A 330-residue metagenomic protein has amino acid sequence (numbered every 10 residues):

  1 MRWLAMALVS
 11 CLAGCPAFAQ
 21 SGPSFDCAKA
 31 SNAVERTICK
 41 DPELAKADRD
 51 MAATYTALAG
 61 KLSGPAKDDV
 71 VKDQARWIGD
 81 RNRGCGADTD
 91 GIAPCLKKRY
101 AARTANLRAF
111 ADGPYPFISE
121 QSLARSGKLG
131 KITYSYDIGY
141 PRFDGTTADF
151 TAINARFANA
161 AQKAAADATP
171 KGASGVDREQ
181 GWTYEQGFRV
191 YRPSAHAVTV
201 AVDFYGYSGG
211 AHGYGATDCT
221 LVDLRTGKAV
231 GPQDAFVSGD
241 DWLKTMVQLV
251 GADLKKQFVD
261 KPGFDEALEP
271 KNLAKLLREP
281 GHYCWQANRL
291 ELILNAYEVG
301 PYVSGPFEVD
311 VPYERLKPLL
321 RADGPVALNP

Functional and structural regions predicted by a protein language model:
W3-A13: Sec-dependent N-terminal signal peptides
G14-A19: N-terminal signal peptide c-region/cleavage motif recognized by signal peptidases
G22-V34: Secreted, propeptide-processed cysteine-rich mini-domains
A28, K40, A66: Generic anion/oxyanion-binding catalytic loop in active/binding sites
S31-D48, A53-G60, R83-P330: Compositionally biased intrinsically disordered regions enriched in Thr/Gly
L44-D48, A66-D73: Short amphipathic alpha-helical heptad-repeat segments
D68-G86: Histidine-centered, metal-coordinating catalytic motifs and their short helical/loop contexts
